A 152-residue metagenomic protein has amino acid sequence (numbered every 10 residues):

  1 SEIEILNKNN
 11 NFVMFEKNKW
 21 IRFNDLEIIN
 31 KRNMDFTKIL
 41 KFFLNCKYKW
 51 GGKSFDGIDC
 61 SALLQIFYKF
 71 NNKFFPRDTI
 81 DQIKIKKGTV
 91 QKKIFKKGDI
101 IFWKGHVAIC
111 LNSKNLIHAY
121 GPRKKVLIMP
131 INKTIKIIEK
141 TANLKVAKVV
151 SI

Functional and structural regions predicted by a protein language model:
S1-I3, F95-G98: Loop/turn positions that initiate beta-strands
E2-C46: Boundary regions of SH3-family modules and the immediately adjacent low-complexity/disordered segments in eukaryotic
I3-I5, F102-W103, H118: A generic structural signal for residues embedded in beta-strands
L26-I28, K53, I80, G88-T89 (+1 more regions): Aromatic- and glycine-rich peptidoglycan recognition patches
M34-K38, G51, N71, P130: Intrinsically disordered, low-complexity proline/serine/threonine-rich regions that harbor SH3-binding proline-rich
Y48-F95: Catalytic cysteine-centered active-site loop
I100, G105-S113: Catalytic nucleophile-His microenvironment captured as a short glycine-rich beta-strand/loop that brackets
